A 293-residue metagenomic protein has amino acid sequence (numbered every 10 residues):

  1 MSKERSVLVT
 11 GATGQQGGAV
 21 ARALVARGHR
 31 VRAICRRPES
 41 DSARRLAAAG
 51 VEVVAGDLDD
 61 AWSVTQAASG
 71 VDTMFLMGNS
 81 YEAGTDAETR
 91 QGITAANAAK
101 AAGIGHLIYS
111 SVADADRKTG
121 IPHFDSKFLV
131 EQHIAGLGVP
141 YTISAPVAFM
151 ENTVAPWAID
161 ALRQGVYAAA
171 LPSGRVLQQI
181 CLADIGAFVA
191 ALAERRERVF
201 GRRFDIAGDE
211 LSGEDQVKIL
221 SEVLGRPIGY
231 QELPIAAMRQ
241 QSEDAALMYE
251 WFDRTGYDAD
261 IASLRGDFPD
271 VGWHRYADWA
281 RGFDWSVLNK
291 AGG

Functional and structural regions predicted by a protein language model:
S2-R45, D59-W62, A67-V71, N79-T89 (+4 more regions): Oxidoreductase cofactor-interface core, primarily capturing Rossmann-like NAD(P)-dependent enzymes
A48: Acyl-donor (CoA/ACP) binding surface of acyl/acetyltransferases
G56: Cofactor-binding loops of NAD(P)H-dependent oxidoreductases, dominated by short-chain dehydrogenase/reductases
L224, I235-G293: A hydrophobic C-terminal alpha-helical subdomain
Q231-L233: NAD(P)-dinucleotide binding in Rossmann-like oxidoreductases
